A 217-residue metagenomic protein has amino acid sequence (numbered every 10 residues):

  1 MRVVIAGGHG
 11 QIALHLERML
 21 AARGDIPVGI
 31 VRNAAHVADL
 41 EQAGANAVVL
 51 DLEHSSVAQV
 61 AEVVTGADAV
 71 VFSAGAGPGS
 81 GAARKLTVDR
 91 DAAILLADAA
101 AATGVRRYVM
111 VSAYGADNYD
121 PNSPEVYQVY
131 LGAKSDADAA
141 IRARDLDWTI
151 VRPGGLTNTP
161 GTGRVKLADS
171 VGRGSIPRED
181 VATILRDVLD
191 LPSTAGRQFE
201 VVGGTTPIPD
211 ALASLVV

Functional and structural regions predicted by a protein language model:
M1-D25: N-terminal Rossmann NAD(P)H-binding glycine-rich loop of SDR-like oxidoreductase domains
A6, I26-V28, A34-H36, A76-A143 (+1 more regions): Conserved Rossmann-fold NAD(P)-dependent oxidoreductase catalytic core, especially the SDR/UDP-sugar
G29-L95, A99-A102, D190-S193: NAD(P)H-binding glycine-rich loop region in Rossmannoid oxidoreductase-like domains and their noncatalytic homologs
V70, V151, V181-L185, V201: Non-catalytic, hydrophobic alpha-helical segments
A93, A133, G172-D187, R197: Substrate-positioning beta->alpha
N118, A143, T149-D169, V201: Flexible, glycine-rich beta-alpha linker
D120, P160-V165, V188-R197: Glycine/proline-rich active-site loop of Rossmann-fold NAD(P)-dependent oxidoreductases
Q198-T206: Short-chain dehydrogenase/reductase
